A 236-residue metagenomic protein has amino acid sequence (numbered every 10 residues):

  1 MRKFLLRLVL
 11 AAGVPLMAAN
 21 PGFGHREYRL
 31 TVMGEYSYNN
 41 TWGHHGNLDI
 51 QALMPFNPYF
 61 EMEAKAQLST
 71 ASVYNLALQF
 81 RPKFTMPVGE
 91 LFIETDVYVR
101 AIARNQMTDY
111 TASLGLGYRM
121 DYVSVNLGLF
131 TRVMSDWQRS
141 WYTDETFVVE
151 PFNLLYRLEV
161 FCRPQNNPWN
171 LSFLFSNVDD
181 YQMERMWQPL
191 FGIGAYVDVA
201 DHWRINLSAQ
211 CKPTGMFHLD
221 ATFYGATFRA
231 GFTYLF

Functional and structural regions predicted by a protein language model:
M1-R29, F236: Cleavable N-terminal export/targeting peptides
A19-A71, T233: Short glycine/proline- and aromatic-enriched beta-strand/turn motifs that initiate or cap beta-hairpins
Y28-L30, F56-A64, M86-E94, Y122-L127 (+2 more regions): Repeated loop/turn-to-beta-strand initiation elements of outer-membrane beta-barrel proteins
G34-N40, A66-S72, F84, V97-A103 (+6 more regions): Transmembrane beta-strands of outer-membrane beta-barrel pores
G34-Y36, I50-M54, L78-F84, A112-M120 (+4 more regions): Residues on the lipid-exposed face of transmembrane beta-strands in outer-membrane beta-barrel proteins
W42-L48, S72-L78, Q106-A112, D121 (+4 more regions): Residues that define the transmembrane beta-barrel architecture of outer-membrane proteins
A64-L68, V99-M107, D136-V149, Y181-E184 (+1 more regions): Flexible, solvent-exposed loop segments that connect beta-strands
N177, Q182-F236: Predominantly the C-terminal beta-signal and adjacent terminal strand-loop region of outer-membrane beta-barrel
